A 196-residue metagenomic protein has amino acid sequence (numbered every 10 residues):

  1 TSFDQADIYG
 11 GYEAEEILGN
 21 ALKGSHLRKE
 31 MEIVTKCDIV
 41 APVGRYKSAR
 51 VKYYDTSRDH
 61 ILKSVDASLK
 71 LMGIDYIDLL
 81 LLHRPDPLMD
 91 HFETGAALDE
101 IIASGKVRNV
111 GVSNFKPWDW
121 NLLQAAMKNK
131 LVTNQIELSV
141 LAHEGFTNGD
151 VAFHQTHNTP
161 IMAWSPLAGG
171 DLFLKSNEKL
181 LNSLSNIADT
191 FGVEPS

Functional and structural regions predicted by a protein language model:
T1-E32, A103: N-terminal binding-site loop/beta-alpha segment at the start of enzyme catalytic domains that lines or forms
F3, I77, V110: Glycine-centered flexible beta-alpha turn that most often forms the glycine-rich phosphate-binding loop
E15-L27, S64-K70, N148-F153: Short amphipathic alpha-helices and their capping/turn segments at secondary-structure boundaries
V34-K52, Y76, L81: N-terminal small/glycine-rich loop or linker at the start of catalytic domains across soluble metabolic enzymes
Y46-L62, H83-M89: Active-site mouth loops of central-metabolism enzymes
Y54-M72, E93, W118-L122, F146-G149: Short, acidic/polar
L69-D90: Active-site groove signature of glycoside hydrolases
P85-S196: Beta/alpha (TIM)-barrel catalytic core signal, keyed to glycine-rich beta->alpha loops juxtaposed to Asp/Glu that bind
